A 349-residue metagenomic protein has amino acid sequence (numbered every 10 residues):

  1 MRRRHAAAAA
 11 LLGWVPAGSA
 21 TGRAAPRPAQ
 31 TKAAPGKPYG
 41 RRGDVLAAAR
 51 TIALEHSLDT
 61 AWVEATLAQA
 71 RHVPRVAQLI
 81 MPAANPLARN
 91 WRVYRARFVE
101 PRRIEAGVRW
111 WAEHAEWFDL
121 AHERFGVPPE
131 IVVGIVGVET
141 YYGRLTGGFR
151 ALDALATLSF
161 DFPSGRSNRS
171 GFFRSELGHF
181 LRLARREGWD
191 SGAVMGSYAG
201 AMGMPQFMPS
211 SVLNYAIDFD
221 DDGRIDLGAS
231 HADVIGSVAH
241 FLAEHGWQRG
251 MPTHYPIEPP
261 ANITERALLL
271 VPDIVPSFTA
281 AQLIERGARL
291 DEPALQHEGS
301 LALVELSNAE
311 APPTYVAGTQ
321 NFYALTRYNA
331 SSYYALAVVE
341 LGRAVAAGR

Functional and structural regions predicted by a protein language model:
M1-A24: N-terminal export signals
P26-E113, H122: An acidic, Gly/Ser/Thr/Pro-rich helix-cap/linker signature
Y39-D44, T51-Q69, Q78, P163 (+2 more regions): A contiguous strand-loop segment
V63-L87, V136-T140, R150-A156, P256-T264: Acidic helix-start/capping segments at beta-turn-to-alpha-helix junctions
W91-S237: Acidic/His-rich structured neighborhood in mature extracellular/periplasmic domains
L181, A239-A243, V339: Non-transmembrane alpha-helical segments in soluble domains of secreted/periplasmic/extracellular proteins
S191-S300: Flexible, glycine-rich surface segments
I263-R349: C-terminal soluble interaction/assembly domains
